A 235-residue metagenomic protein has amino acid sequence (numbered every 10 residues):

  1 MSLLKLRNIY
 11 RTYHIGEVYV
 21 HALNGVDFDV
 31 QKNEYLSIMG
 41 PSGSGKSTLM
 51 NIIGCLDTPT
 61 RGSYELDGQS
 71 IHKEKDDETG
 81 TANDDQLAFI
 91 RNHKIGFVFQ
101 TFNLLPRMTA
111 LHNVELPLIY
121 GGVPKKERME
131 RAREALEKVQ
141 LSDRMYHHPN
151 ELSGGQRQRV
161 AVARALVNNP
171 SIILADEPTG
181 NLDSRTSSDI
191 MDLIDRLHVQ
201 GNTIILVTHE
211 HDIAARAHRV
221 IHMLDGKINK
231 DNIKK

Functional and structural regions predicted by a protein language model:
M1-S2, K235: Short, Lys/Arg-enriched, disordered terminal segments
L3-L224: ABC family nucleotide-binding domain
K227-K235: Conserved beta-strand-loop-alpha-helix hinge in the C-terminal portion of ABC ATPase nucleotide-binding domains
